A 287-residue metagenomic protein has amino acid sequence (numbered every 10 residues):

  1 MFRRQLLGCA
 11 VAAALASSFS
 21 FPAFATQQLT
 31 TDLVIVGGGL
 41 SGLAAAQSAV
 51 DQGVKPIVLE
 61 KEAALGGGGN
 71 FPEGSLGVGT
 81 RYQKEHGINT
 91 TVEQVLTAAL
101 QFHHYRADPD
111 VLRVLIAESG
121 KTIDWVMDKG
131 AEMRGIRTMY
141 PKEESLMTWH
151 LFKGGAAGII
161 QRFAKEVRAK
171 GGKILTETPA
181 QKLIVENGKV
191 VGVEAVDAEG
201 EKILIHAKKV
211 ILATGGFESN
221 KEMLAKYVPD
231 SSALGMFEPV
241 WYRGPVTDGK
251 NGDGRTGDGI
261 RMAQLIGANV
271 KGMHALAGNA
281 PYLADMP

Functional and structural regions predicted by a protein language model:
M1-A10: N-terminal secretory signal peptides and thylakoid transit peptides that target proteins across membranes
A23-A25: Boundary at the C-terminal end of the N-terminal hydrophobic targeting segment
Q27-G39: Beta1/beta-strand and adjacent pyrophosphate-binding region of the FAD-binding site in flavoprotein oxidoreductases
G42: N-terminal Rossmann-fold NAD(P) dinucleotide-binding loop
K55, K61-K173, E177, K182 (+1 more regions): Conserved N-terminal/central alpha/beta ligand/cofactor-binding core
I184-L204: Conserved beta-strand-loop-beta-strand element in the redox core of flavoprotein oxidoreductases
A198-E201, I205-M286: Glycine-rich loop(s) and the adjacent beta-strand/alpha-helix scaffold that form part
